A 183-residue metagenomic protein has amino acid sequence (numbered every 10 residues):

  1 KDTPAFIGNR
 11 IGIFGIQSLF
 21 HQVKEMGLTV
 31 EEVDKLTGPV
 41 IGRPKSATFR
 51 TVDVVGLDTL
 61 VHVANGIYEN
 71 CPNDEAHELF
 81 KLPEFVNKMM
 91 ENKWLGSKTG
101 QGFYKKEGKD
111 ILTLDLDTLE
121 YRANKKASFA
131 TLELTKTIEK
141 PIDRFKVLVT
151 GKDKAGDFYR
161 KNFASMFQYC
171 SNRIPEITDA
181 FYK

Functional and structural regions predicted by a protein language model:
K1-K183: N-terminal glycine-rich phosphate-binding loop for ADP-containing cofactors
